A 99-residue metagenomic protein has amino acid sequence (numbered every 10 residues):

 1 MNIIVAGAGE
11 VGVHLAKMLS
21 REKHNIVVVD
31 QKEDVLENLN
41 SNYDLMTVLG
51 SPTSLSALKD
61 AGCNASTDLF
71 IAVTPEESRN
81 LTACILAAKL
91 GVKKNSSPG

Functional and structural regions predicted by a protein language model:
M1-G99: Cytosolic regulatory regions of ion transport systems
